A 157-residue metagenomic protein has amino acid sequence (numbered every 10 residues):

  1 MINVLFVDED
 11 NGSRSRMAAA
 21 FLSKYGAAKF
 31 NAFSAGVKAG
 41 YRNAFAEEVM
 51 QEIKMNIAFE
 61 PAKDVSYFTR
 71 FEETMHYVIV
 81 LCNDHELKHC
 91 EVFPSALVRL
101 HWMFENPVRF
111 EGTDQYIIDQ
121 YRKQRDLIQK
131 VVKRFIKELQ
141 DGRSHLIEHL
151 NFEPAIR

Functional and structural regions predicted by a protein language model:
M1-T69: Conserved active-site segments centered on acidic
I2-N3, R70-L81, Y121, I156-R157: Cytosolic catalytic domains that perform sulfur/thiol-centered chemistry
R14, A18, A46, T74-M75 (+2 more regions): Amphipathic alpha-helical interface surfaces
R16-A18, A44, L87-V92, E111: Short glycine-/acidic-enriched loop or helix-start segments at secondary-structure transitions that form or flank
F33, Y77-I79, V98-W102: Hydrophobic/aromatic beta-strand patches that form the interior of the parallel beta-sheet core in alpha/beta enzyme
G36, C82, M103-E105: Residues at the C-termini of beta-strands that transition into short coil/loop
E73-A96: Mid-chain, well-packed structural core segment of small domains
H89-R157: Phosphate-binding/catalytic loops
